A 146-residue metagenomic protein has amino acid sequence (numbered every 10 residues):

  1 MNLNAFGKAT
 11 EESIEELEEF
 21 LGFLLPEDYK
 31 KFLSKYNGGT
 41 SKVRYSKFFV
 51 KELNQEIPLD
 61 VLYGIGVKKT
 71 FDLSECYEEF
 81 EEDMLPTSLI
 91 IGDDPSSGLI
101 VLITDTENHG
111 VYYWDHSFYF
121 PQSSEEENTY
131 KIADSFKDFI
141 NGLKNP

Functional and structural regions predicted by a protein language model:
M1-G98, K144-P146: A surface-exposed partner-binding patch
P58-V61, I103, S135: Helix N-cap / beta->alpha transition motif
G92-D93, T104, D115-H116: Pocket-edge structural micro-motifs
G98-T104: Short, surface-exposed beta-strand/loop micro-motifs that present aromatic residues
E107-F120: Intrinsically disordered, low-complexity regulatory segments enriched in Ser/Thr/Pro and charged residues
F118-K144: Compact, glycine/acidic-enriched structural inserts
